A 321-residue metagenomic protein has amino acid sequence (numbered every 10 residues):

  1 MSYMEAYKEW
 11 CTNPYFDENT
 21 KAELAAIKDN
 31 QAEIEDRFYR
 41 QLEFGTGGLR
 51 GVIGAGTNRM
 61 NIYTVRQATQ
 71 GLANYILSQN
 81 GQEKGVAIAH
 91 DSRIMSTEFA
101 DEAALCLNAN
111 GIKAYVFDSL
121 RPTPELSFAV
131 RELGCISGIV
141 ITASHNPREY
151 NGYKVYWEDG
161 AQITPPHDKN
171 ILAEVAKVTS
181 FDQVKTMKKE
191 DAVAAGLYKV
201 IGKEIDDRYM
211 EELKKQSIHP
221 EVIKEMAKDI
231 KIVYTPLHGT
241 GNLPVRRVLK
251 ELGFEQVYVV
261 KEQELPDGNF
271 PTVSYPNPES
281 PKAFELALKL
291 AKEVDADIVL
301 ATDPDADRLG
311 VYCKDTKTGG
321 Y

Functional and structural regions predicted by a protein language model:
Y7-A103, Y198-K228, T240: An N-terminal, well-structured beta->alpha segment
W10-N13, I27-N30, Y75-Q79, N110 (+7 more regions): Change "in soluble alpha/beta enzymes" to "in soluble alpha/beta proteins
E33-F38, L42, N151-A283: Gly/Ser/Thr-enriched, mixed-charge loops and adjacent short helices that form phosphate/oxyanion-binding elements
G51-T57, K84-H90, I112, V193-K199 (+4 more regions): Glycine- and acidic
A87-Y150, E255-G310: N-terminal small/polar loop signature for handling phosphorylated ligands or for N-terminal nucleophile
E102-N110, L133, K154-Q162, R247-E255 (+1 more regions): A glycine- and small-aliphatic-rich helix-loop capping segment at beta-alpha/alpha-beta transitions that lines
E158-A161, A173, T179, K292-Y321: Replace "Mg2+/Mn2+-dependent" with "divalent metal-dependent
